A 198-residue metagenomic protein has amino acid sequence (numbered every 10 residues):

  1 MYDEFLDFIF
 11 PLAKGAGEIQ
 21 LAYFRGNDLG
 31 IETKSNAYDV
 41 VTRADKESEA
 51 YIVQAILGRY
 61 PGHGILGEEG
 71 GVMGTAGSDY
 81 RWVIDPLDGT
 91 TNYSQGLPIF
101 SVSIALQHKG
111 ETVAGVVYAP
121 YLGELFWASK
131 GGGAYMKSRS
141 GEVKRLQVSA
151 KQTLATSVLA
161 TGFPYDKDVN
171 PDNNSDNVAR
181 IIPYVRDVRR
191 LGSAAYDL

Functional and structural regions predicted by a protein language model:
M1-L87: N-terminal subdomain of lithium-sensitive/metallo-dependent phosphomonoesterases centered on the IMPase/IPPase/PAP
Q20, D45, I56, T90 (+3 more regions): Residue-level signal for inorganic ion chemistry
I31, V40-V41, I65, A134 (+2 more regions): Short clusters of hydrophobic/aromatic residues that line enzyme substrate/ligand-binding pockets
D45, Y93-G96, L191, A195: Short glycine/threonine-rich catalytic loop with a Thr-x-Gly-x-Asp
A76-Y135: DPxDG-like acidic metal-binding loop motif
G110, S138-V143: Residue-level detection of beta-strand-connecting loop/turn positions
Q147-L198: An extended, acidic
